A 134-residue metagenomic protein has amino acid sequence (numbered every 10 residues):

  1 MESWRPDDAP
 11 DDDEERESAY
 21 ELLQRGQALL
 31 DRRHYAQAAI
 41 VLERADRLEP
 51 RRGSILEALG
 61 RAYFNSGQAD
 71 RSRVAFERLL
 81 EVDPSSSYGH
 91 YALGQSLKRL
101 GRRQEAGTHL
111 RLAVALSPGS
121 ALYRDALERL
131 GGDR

Functional and structural regions predicted by a protein language model:
M1-S18: Long, contiguous interaction/recruitment modules in multidomain scaffold/adaptor proteins
E15-L48: Alpha-helical segment of the N-proximal tetratricopeptide repeat
R32-E43, S66-R78, L100-L112: Structural signature of tandem alpha-helical TPR/SEL1-like repeats, specifically the intra-repeat loop/turn
K98-L122, E128-G132: TPR/TPR-like (Sel1-like) alpha-helical repeat modules
